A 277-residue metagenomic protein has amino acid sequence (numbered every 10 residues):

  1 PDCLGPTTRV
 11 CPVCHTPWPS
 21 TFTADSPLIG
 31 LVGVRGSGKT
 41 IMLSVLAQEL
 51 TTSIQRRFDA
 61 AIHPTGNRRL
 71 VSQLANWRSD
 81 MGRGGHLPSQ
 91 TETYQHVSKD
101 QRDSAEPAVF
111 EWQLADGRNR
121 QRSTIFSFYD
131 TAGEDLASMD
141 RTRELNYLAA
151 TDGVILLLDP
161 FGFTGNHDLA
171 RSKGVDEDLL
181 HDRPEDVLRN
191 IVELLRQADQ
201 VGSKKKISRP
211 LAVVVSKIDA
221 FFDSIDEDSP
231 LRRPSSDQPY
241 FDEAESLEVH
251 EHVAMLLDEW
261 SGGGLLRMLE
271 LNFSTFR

Functional and structural regions predicted by a protein language model:
P1-R102, A115-F126: Conserved G1/Walker A P-loop phosphate-binding module
C11-V13, T21-L28, S104-P107, A132 (+3 more regions): Short linear interaction motifs
C14-H15, L46, F110-Q113, L188-D199: Short, well-ordered amphipathic alpha-helices
P17-P19, Y94-Q101, F110-R118, M139-L145 (+2 more regions): Catalytic micro-motifs at enzyme active sites that drive phosphoryl/nucleotidyl and oxygen chemistry
I29-G33, F126-D130, P210-K217, T275-F276: Extended hydrophobic secondary-structure segments that form protein cores and membrane-embedded regions
R35, L114-D116, F128, A132-D135 (+1 more regions): Short, flexible loop/turn elements at secondary-structure junctions
G117-R120, E144-E245, H250-N272: Conserved C-terminal guanine-recognition region of P-loop GTPase G domains, centered on the G4
R122-T142: Switch II (G3) loop of P-loop NTPases
